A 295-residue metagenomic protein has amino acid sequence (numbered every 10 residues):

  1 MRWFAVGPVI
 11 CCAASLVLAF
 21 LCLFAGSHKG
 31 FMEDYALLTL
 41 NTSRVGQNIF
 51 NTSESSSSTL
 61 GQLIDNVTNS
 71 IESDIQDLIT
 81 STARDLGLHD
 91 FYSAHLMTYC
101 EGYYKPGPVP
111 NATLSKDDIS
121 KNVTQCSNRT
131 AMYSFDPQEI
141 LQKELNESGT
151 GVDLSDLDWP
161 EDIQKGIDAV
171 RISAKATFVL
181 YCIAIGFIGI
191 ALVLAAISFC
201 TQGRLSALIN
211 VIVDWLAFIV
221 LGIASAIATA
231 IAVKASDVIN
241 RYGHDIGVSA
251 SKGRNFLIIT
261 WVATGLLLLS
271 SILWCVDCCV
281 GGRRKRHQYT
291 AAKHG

Functional and structural regions predicted by a protein language model:
M1, G281-G295: Intrinsically disordered, low-complexity terminal tails of fungal membrane proteins
M1-M32, T39, T177-A235, T260-A263 (+1 more regions): Signature of small four-pass
M1-S115: Beta-strand-rich luminal/extracellular ectodomains of secretory-pathway glycoproteins, especially N-glycosylated
P8, S93-M97, V123, K175-T177 (+3 more regions): Extracellular structured ligand-interaction cores
S56-L60, G253-L268: Hydrophobic alpha-helical transmembrane segments
C100, C126, C278-C279: Disulfide-bonded cysteines in secreted/extracellular proteins and peptides
K116-F187: Membrane-proximal, non-transmembrane alpha-helical segments
I239-N255: Short, membrane-exposed interhelical loops at transmembrane-helix boundaries
